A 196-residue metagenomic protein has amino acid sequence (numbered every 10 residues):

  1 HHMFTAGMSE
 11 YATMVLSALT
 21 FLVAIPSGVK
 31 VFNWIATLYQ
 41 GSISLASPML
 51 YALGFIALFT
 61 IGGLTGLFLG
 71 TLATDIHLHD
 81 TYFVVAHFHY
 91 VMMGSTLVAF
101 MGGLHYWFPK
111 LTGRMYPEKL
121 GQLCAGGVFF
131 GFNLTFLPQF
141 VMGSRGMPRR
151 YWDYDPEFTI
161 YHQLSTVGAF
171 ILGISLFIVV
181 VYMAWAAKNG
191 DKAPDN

Functional and structural regions predicted by a protein language model:
H1-F4, V15-A36, S47-A73, Y82-Y151 (+1 more regions): Hydrophobic cores of alpha-helical transmembrane segments in multi-pass integral membrane proteins
G7-Y11: Membrane-lumen (extracellular) interface motif
T37-G41: Short amphipathic alpha-helical coupling elements at transmembrane boundaries
